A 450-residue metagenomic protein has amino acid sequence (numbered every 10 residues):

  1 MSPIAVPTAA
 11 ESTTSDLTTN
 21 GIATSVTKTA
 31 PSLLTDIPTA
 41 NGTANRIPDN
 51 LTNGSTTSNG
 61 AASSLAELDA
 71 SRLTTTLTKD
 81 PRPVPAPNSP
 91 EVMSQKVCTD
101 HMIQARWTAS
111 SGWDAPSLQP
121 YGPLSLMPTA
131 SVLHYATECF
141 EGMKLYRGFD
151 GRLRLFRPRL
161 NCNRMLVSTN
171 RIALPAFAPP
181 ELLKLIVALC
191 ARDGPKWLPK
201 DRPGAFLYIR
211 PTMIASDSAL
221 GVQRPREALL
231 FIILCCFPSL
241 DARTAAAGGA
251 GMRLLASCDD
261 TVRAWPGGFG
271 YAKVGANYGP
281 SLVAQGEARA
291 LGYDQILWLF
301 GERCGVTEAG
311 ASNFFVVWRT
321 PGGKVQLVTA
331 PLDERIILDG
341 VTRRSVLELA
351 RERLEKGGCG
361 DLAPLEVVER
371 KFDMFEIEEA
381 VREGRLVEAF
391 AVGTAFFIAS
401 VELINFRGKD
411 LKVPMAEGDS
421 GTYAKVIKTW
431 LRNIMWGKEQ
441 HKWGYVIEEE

Functional and structural regions predicted by a protein language model:
S2-Q295, G301-G305, E348-E450: Conserved alpha/beta cores of soluble small-molecule-handling proteins
A272-G275, G279, D333-V341: A short glycine-/small-residue-rich loop at the edge of a beta-strand within enzyme catalytic domains
G305-I337: Glycine- and Gly-Pro-enriched alpha-helical subdomains that act as flexible, kink-prone "lid/hinge" or packing modules
R343-V346: Nucleic-acid-processing active sites and adjacent nucleic-acid-binding tracks, predominantly divalent metal-dependent
